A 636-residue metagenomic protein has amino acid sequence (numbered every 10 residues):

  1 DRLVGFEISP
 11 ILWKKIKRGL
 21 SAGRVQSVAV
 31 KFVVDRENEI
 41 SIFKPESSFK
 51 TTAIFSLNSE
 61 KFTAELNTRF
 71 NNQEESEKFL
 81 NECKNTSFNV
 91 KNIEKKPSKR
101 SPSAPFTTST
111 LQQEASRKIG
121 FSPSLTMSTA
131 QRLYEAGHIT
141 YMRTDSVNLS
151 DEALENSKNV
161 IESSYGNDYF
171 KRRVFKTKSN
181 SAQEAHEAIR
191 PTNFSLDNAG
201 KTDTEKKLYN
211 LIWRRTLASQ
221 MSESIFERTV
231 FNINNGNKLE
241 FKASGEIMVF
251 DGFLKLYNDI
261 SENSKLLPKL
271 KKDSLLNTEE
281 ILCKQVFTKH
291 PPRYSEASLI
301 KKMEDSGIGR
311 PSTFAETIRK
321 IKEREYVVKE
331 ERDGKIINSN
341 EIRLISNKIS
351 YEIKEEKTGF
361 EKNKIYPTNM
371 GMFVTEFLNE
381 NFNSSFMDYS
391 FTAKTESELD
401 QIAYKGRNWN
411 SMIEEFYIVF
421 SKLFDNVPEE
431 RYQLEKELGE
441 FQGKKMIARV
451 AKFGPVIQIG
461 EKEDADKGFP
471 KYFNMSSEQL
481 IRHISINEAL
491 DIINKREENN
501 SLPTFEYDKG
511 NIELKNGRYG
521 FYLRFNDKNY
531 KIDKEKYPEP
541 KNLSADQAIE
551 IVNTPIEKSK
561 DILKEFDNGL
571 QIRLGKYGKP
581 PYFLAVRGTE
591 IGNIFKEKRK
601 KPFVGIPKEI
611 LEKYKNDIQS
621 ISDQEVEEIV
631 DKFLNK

Functional and structural regions predicted by a protein language model:
D1-K95, E184-F241: Phosphate-backbone binding and catalysis cores of DNA-processing enzymes
I42, P123, R143-K636: Basic, low-complexity terminal or inter-domain segments flanking catalytic cores
Q73-K99, V174, N180, D259-S274: Conserved oxyanion/phosphate-binding beta-strand-loop segments in alpha/beta enzyme cores
F88-Q113, A182-S195, L276-I281: Residues forming anionic-ligand binding surfaces in small-molecule and nucleic-acid pockets of primarily soluble enzymes
V90-E94, S101-A115, I139-T144, H290-D305 (+1 more regions): Short acidic, hydrophobic short linear motifs in intrinsically disordered regions
Q112-E114, K118-L125: A conserved hydrophobic secondary-structure block that centers on an alpha-helix together with its immediately flanking
